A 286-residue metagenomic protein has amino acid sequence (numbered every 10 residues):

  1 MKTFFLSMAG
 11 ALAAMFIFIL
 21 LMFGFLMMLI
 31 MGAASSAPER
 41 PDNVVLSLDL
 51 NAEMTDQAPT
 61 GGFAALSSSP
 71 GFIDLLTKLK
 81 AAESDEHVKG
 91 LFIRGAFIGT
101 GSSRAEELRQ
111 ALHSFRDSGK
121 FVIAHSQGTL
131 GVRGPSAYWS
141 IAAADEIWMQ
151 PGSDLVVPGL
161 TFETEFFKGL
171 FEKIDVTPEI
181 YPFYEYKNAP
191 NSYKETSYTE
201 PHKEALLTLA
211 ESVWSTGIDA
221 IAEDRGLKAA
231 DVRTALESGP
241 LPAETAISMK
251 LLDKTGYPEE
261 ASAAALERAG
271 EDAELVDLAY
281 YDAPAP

Functional and structural regions predicted by a protein language model:
K2-R225, T234-P240, L266-P286: Small-residue-centered hinge/linker elements
W148-M149, L252-P258: Short acidic-hydrophobic, aromatic-tinged amphipathic segments that line or gate anion-handling sites
V232, L236, P240-A246, T255: PDZ peptide-recognition modules
P258-E260, A264: Amphipathic alpha-helical
